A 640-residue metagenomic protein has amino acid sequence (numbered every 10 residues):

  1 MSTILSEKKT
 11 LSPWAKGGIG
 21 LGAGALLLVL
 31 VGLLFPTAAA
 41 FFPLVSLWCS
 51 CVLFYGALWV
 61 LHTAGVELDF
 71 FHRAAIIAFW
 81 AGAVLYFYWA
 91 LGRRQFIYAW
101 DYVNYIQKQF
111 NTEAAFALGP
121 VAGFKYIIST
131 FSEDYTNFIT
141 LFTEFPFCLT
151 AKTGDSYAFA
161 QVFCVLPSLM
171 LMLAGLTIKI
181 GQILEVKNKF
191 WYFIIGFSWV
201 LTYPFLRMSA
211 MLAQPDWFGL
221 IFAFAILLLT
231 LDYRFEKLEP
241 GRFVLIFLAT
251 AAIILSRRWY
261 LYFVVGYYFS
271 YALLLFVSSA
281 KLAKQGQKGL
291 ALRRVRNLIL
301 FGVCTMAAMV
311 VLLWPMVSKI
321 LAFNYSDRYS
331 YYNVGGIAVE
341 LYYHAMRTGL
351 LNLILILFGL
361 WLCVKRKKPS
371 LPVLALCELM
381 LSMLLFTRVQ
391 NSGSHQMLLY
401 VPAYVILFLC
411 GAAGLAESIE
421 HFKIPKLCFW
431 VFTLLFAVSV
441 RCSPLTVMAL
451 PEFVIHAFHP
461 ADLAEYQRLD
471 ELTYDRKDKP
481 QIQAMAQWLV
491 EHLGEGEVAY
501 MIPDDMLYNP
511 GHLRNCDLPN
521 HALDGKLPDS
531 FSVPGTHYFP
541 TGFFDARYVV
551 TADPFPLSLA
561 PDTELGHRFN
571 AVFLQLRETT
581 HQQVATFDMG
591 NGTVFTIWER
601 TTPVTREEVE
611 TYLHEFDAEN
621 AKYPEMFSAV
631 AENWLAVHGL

Functional and structural regions predicted by a protein language model:
M1-Y88, R293-C304: Start-transfer (signal-anchor) and selected internal transmembrane alpha helices of multi-pass inner/ER membrane
L53-T63, M172-I178, A272-A283, T348-P372 (+2 more regions): Hydrophobic, aromatic-rich transmembrane alpha-helices and their immediate juxtamembrane boundary segments
L58-W59, T63, S156-K187, A225 (+2 more regions): Transmembrane-helix motifs of polytopic, lipid-linked glycan transferases
G92-V103, A117-L141, V162-F163, M208 (+1 more regions): Membrane-proximal lumenal/periplasmic loop motifs of glycosylation machinery
Y105, N111-T112, V264-L274, R293-P369 (+1 more regions): Transmembrane-lumen/periplasm boundary regions of multi-pass, lipid-linked membrane glycan transferases
Y126, E133-L171, S209, G349 (+1 more regions): Loop-to-helix entry region of an early transmembrane alpha helix in multi-pass inner-membrane enzymes
F205-F218, G393-S394: Short acidic/glycine- and proline-prone juxtamembrane loop motifs at membrane-interface regions of multi-pass membrane
R468-M501, M506, G511, N515-L640: C-terminal luminal/periplasmic domains and tails of membrane-associated envelope-modifying transferases
